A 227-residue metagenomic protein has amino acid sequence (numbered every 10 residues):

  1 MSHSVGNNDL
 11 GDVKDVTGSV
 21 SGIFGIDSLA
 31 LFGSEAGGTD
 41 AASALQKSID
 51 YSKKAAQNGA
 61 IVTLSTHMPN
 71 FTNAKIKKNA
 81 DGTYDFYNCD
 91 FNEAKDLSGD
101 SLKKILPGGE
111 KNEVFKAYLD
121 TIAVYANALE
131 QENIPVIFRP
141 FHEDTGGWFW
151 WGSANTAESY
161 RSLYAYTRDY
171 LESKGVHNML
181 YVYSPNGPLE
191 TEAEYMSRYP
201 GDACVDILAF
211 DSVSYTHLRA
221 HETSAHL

Functional and structural regions predicted by a protein language model:
M1-I23, G38-A41: N-terminal module-boundary/linker segments of secreted carbohydrate-active enzymes
G6-V13, K47-S48, T121-V124, G187-Y199 (+1 more regions): Alpha-helical scaffolding within the catalytic cores of extracellular/periplasmic polymer-degrading hydrolases
G22-D27, I61-S65, V136-P140, L180-Y183 (+1 more regions): Structural recognition of the beta-strand scaffold that forms the well-ordered cores of secreted hydrolase catalytic
L29, H67-P69, F141-E143, S184-P188 (+1 more regions): Active-site beta-loop-alpha junctions enriched in small/polar residues
A41-Y166, V176: Substrate-binding cleft of extracellular glycoside hydrolase catalytic domains
R139, E172-E192: Aromatic-lined carbohydrate-recognition surfaces of secreted/lumenal glycan-active proteins
M196-Y215: Aromatic- and acid-rich polysaccharide-binding/catalytic face of secreted or lumenal carbohydrate-active enzymes
T216-A225: Conserved small/polar residues in nucleotide/adenosyl-binding loops
